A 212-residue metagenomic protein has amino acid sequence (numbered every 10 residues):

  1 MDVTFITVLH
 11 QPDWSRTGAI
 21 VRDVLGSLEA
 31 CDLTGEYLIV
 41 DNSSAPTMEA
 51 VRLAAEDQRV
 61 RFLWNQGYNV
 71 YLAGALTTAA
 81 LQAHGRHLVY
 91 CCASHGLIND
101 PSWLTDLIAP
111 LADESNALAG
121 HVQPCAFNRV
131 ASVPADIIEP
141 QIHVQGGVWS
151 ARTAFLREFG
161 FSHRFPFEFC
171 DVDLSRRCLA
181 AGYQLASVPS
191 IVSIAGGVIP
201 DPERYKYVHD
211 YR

Functional and structural regions predicted by a protein language model:
D13-A30: Short, well-formed alpha-helical segments that are part of the catalytic scaffolds of diverse glycosyltransferases
L25-W64: Acidic donor-binding segment of Leloir-type glycosyltransferases
Q66-A83: Glycine-rich, basic loop-to-helix element that forms the pyrophosphate-binding segment of sugar-nucleotide handling
R86-G96: Short beta-strand-to-loop acidic/aromatic patch adjacent to the donor-nucleotide binding site
G96-V133: Conserved donor NDP-sugar-binding/catalytic core segment of glycosyltransferases
S132-T153, F167: A recurrent flexible, glycine/aromatic-enriched loop bordering the glycosyltransferase active site that acts as
H143-G146, E158-S187, I191-I194: Donor nucleotide-sugar recognition loop
D201-R212: Catalytic core of nucleotide-sugar-dependent glycosyltransferases
